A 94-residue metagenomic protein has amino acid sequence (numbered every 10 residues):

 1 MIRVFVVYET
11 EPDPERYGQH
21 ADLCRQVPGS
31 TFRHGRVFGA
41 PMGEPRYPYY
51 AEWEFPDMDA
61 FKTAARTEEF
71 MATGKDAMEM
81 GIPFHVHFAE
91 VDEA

Functional and structural regions predicted by a protein language model:
M1-R66, H87-A94: Short S/T/G/P-rich N-terminal loop/turn motif that feeds into the first structured element of a domain
C24, P28, F70-K75, G81: A common structural junction motif
M80-V86: Short, active-site-adjacent segments that bind or coordinate small-molecule cofactors and metal centers
